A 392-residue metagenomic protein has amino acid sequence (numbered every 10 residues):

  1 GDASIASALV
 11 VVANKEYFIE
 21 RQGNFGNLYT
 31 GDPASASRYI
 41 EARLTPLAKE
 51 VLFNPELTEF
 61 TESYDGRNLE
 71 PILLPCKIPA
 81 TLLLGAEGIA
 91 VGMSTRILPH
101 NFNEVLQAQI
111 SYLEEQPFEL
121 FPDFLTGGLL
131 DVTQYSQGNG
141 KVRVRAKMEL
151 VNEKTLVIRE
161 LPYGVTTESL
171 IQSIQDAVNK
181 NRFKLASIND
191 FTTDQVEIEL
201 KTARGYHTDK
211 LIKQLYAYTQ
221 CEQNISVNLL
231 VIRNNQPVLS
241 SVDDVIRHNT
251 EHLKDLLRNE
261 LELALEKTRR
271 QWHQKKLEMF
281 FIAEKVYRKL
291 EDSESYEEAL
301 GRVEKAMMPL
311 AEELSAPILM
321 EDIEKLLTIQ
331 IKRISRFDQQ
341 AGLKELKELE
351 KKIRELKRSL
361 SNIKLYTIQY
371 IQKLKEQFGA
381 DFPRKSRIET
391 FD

Functional and structural regions predicted by a protein language model:
G1, D32, P162: Conserved aromatic-histidine-acidic binding/catalytic patches
D2-G23, L106, D123, S226-L229: Structured, non-catalytic alpha/beta "coupling" segments that mediate domain-domain communication and provide generic
S4-L9, I40, E278, D322: Residue-level detector of well-ordered alpha-helical segments, enriched for hydrophobic/aromatic packing positions
I5-V12, G66-K77, N139-K141, D176 (+2 more regions): Conserved alpha/beta core surface patches that mediate binding of polyanionic ligands
F18, K49, F53-E56, R354 (+1 more regions): Charged/polar positions within long, soluble alpha-helices
G23-I89, T95-A108, L113, E119-P122: Long, basic N-terminal domains or extensions that often function in RNA/ssDNA interaction or organelle/cellular
P46, A80, L84-I89, M93-D392: C-terminal interaction appendages of subunits in large macromolecular complexes
